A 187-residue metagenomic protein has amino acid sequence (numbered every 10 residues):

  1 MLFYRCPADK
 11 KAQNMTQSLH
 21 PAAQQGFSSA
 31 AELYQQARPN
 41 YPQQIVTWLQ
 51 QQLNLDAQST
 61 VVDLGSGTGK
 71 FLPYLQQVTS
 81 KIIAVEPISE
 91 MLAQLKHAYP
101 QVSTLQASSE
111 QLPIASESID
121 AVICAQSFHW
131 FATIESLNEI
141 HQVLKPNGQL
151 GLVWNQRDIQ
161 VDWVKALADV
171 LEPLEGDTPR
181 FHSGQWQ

Functional and structural regions predicted by a protein language model:
M15-D56, K70: Conserved class I S-adenosyl-L-methionine
S59, S80, D120: Conserved acidic residues
V62, T68-Q111: Class I SAM-dependent methyltransferase SAM/SAH-binding core
E110-A121: A short acidic, Gly/Pro-enriched loop at the edge of an enzyme's catalytic core that lines a small-molecule cofactor
C124-A125, T133: A short beta-strand submotif of the Rossmann-like class I SAM-dependent methyltransferase core that lines
F131-E139: A short, conserved alpha-helix within the catalytic core of class I
H141, K145-Q187: Conserved catalytic/acceptor-binding region of the Class I
